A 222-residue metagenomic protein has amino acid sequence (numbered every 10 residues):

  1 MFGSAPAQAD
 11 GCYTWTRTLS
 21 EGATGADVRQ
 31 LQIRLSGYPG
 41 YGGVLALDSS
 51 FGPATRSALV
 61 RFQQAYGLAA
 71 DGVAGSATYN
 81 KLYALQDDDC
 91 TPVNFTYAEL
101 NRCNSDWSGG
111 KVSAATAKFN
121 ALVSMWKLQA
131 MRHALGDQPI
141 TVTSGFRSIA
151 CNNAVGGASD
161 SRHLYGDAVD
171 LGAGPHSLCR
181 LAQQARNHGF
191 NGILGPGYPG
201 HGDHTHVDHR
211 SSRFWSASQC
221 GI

Functional and structural regions predicted by a protein language model:
M1-A9: Secretory targeting and sorting signals
C12-T16, K81-T96: Intrinsically disordered, low-complexity Ser/Thr-rich linker and spacer segments in cell-wall-related proteins
W15-A23, V44-S49, G67-A70, G109-L122 (+1 more regions): Second-shell loop/turn segments in exported
L19-A84: Short acidic, glycine/serine/threonine-rich helix-capping segments at coil-helix boundaries
G42-D48, A70-A74, G136-F146, F190-Y198: Surface-exposed patches in mature extracellular/periplasmic domains of secreted proteins
N80, A158-I222: Catalytic cores and adjacent binding grooves of peptidoglycan-active enzymes
D89-D137: Active-site acidic/histidine clusters and adjacent loop/turn architecture that either coordinate catalytic ions
A134, Q138, T143-L164: Active-site-adjacent substructure of cysteine-protease-like catalytic cores
